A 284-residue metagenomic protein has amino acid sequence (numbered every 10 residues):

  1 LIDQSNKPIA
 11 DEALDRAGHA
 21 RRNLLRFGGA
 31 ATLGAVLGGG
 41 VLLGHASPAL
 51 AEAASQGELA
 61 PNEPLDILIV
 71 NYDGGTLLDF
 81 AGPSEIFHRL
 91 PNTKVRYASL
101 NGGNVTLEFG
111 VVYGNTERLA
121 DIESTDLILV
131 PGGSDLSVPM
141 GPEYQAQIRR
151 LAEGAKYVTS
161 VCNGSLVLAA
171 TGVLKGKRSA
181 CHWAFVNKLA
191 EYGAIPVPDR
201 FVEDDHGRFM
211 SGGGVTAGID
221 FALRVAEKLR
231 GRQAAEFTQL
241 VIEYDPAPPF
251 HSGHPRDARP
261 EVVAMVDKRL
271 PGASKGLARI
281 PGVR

Functional and structural regions predicted by a protein language model:
I2-V158, S165-A170, V186-K188, P196-P198 (+2 more regions): Extended, subdomain-level signal for the structured scaffold at the beginning of enzyme domains
P139, A180, G213: A short glycine-/small-residue-rich loop at the edge of a beta-strand within enzyme catalytic domains
V158-T159, A180, V197, M210: Structural detector of well-ordered beta-strand residues that form the stable sheet scaffold of enzyme domains
L174-F201: A conserved active-site-flanking secondary-structure segment within enzyme catalytic domains
F201-G207: Short linear capping/connector segments at secondary-structure termini
G207-G214: A short glycine-threonine-serine/GTX helix/turn-capping micro-motif
